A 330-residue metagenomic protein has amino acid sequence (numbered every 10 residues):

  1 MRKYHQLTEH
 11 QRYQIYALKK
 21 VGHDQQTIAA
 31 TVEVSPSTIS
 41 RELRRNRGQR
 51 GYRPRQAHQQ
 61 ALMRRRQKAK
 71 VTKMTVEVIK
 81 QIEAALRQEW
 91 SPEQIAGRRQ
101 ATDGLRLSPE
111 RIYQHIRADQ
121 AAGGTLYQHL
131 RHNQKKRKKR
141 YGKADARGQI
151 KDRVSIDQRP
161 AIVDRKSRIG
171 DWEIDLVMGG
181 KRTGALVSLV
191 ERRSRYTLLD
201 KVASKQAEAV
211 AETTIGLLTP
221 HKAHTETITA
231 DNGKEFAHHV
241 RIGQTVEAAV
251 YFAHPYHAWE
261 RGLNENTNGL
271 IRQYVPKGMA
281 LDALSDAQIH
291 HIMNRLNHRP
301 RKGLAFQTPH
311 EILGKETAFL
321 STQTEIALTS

Functional and structural regions predicted by a protein language model:
M1-T102: Short, basic alpha-helical/linker "hinge" immediately adjacent to a nucleic-acid-recognition surface
R55-K68, L105-D164: Basic, flexible linker segments flanking DNA-binding modules in nucleic acid-interacting mobile-element proteins
I169-G179: Two-metal-ion RNase H-like nuclease active-site motif
V177, K181-L198: Short conserved beta-strand segments at catalytic cores or DNA/RNA-binding microdomains of nucleic-acid binding
G179-R182, L199-K222: Active-site beta-loop-alpha junctions of metal-dependent nucleic acid enzymes, especially the RNase H-like/DDE
A230-N232, A237-V240, F252-V275, D282-N294: RNase H-like two-metal-ion nuclease catalytic core shared by retroviral integrases and related mobile-element nucleases
T245-V246: Short, structured coil segments at secondary-structure junctions
K277-S330: C-terminal domain-tail junction helix/linker
